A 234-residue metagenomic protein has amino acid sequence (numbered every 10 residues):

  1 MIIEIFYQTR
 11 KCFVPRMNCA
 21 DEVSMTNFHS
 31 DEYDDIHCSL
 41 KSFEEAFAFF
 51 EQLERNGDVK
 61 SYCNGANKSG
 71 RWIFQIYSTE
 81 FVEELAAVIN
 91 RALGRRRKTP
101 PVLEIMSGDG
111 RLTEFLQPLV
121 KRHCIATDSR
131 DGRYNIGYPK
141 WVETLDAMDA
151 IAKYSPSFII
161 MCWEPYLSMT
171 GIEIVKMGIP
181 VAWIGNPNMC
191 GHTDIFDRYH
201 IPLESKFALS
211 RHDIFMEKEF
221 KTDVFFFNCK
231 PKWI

Functional and structural regions predicted by a protein language model:
I2-L93: S-adenosyl-L-methionine
P100-G108: Conserved class I S-adenosyl-L-methionine
G110, D128-R133, Y166, N186-M189: Short, polar loop motifs at secondary-structure junctions
R111-L119: Conserved SAM-binding loop of SAM-dependent methyltransferases across substrates and taxa, primarily the Class I
I125-K153: Adenosine-cofactor binding site in Rossmann-like domains, unifying the SAM/SAH pocket of S-adenosylmethionine-dependent
S157-S168: A short SAM/SAH-binding and catalytic strip from SAM-dependent methyltransferases
L167-F225: C-terminal substrate-binding/active-site "lid" region of AdoMet-derived donor-dependent transferases
T222-F226, K230-I234: Rossmann-like AdoMet/SAM-dependent catalytic core
